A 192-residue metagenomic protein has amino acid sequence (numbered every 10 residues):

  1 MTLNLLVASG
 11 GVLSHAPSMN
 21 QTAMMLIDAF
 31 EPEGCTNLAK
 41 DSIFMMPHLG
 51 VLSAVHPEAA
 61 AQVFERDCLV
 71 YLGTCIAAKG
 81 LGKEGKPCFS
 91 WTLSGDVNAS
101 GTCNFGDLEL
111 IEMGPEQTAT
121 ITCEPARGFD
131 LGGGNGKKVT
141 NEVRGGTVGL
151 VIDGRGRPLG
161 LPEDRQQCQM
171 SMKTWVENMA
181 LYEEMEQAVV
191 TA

Functional and structural regions predicted by a protein language model:
M1-A192: Helical "lid/coupling" subdomains associated with nucleotide-phosphate turnover
